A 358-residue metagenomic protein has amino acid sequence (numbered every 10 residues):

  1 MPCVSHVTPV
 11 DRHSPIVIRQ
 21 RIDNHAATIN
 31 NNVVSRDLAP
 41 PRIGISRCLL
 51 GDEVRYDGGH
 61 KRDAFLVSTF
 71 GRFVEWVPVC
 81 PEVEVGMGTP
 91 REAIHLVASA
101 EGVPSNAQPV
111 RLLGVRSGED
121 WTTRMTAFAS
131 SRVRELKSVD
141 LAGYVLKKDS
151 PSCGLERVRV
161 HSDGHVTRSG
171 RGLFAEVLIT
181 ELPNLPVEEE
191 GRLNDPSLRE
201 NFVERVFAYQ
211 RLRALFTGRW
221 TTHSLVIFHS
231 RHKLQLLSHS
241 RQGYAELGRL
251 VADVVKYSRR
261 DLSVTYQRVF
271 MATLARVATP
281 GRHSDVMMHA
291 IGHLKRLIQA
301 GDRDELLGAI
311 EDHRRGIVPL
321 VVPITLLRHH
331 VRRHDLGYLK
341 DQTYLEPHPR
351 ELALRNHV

Functional and structural regions predicted by a protein language model:
M1-V4, S14-I16, R21: Short polybasic linear motifs
S46-R47, C80, V145-D149: Short beta-strand segments
G59-W76: Short catalytic helix/loop segments, enriched in acidic residues and glycine and frequently bearing histidine
C80-Q108: Short, surface-exposed acidic-centric catalytic microdomains
S117-L136: Glycine-rich anion/phosphate-binding loops
R132-F216: Internal, conserved structured core segments that host functional sites
V187-V358: Acidic, Ser/Pro/Thr-rich low-complexity regulatory regions and the short amphipathic helical interaction modules they
